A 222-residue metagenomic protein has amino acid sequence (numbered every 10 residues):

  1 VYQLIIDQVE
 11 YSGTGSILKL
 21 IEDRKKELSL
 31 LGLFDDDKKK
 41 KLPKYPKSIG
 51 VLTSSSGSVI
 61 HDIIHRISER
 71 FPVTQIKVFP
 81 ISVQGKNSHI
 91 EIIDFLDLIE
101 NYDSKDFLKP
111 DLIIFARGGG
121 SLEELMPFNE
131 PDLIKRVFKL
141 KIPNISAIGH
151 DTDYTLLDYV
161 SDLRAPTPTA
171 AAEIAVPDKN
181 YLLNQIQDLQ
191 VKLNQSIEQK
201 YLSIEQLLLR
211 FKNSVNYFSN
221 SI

Functional and structural regions predicted by a protein language model:
Y2-K19: OB-fold/S1-family single-stranded nucleic acid-binding modules
I5, G50, I114, I145-A147: Structured core elements
I6-Q8, I67, V160: A short beta-strand motif that forms part of the nucleic acid-binding face of small beta-barrel RNA-binding folds
Y11-G15, S48-S54, F79-K86, E123-E124 (+4 more regions): Flexible, glycine/proline-enriched loop segments at strand-loop-helix junctions that form or flank small-ligand binding
L20-E124, N129-D132, F138-L140: Phosphate-binding glycine-rich loops and their immediate beta-loop-alpha structural context
K40-P43, I148, K200: Replace "in large, NTP-powered and nucleic-acid-processing enzymes" with "in large, NTP-powered factors and other
A116-R117, S121-N180: Small-residue-rich beta-alpha loop regions that form the catalytic core of phosphotransfer and lipid-active enzymes
D151-I222: Charged, elongated alpha-helical interaction scaffolds
